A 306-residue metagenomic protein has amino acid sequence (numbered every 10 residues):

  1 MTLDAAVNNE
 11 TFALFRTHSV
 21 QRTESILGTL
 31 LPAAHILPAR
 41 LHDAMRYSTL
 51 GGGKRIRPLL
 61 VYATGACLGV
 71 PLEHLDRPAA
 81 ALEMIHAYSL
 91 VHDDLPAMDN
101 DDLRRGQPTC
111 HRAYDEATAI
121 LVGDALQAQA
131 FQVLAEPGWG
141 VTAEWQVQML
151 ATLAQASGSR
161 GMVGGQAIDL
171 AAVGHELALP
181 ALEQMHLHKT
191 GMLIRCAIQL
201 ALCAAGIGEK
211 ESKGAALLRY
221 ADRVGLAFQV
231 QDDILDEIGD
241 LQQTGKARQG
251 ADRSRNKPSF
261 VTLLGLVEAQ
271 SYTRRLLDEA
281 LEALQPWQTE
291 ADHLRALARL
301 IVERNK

Functional and structural regions predicted by a protein language model:
M1-L31: N-terminal amphipathic/basic leader segments beginning at the initiator methionine
L31-L281, D292-V302: Mg2+-dependent prenyl diphosphate-binding active-site environment of isoprenoid biosynthetic enzymes
